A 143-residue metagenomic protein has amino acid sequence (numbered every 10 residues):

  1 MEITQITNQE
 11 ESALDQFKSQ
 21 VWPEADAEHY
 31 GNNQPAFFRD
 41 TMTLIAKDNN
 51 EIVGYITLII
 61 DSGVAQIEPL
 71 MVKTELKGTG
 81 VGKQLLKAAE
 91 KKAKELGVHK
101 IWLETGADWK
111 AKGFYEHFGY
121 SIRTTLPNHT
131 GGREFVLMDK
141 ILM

Functional and structural regions predicted by a protein language model:
E2-P69, K73, L86, N128 (+1 more regions): Acetyl-CoA-dependent GNAT
L70-K77, G106: A short, internal acetyl-CoA/4′-phosphopantetheine-binding micro-motif in the GNAT/acyltransferase core
G78-K91, H117: Conserved acetyl-CoA-binding loop-helix of GNAT-fold acetyltransferases
A93-E104: Conserved GNAT acetyl-CoA-binding A-motif
W102-E104, S121-L137: Conserved catalytic-core motifs of GNAT/GCN5-like acyltransferases
